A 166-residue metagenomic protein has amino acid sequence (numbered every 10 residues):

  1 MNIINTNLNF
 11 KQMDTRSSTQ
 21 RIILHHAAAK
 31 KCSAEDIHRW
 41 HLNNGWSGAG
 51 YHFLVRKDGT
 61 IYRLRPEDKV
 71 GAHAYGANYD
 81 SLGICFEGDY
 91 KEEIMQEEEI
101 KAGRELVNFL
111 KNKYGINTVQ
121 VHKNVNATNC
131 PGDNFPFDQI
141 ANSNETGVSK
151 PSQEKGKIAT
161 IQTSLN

Functional and structural regions predicted by a protein language model:
M1-I23, K57-I61, P66, D80 (+2 more regions): Basic/polar, cationic surfaces and motifs that engage anionic cell-wall and phosphate/carboxylate ligands
D14-D68, T163: Secreted/periplasmic proteins that engage bacterial cell-wall peptidoglycan
K69-A72, A77-Y79: A short, structured beta-strand/loop element
N166: Conserved PDZ fold ligand-binding element
